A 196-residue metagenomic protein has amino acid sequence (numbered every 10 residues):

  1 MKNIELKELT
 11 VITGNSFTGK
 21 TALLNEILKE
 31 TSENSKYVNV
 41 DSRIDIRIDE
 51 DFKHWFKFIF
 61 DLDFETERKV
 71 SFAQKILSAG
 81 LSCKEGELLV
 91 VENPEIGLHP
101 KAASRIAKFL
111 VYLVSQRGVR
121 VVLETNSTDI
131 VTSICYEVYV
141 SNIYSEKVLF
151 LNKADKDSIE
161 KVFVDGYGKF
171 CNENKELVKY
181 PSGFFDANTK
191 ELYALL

Functional and structural regions predicted by a protein language model:
M1-S32, D63-K179, F185-A187: Switch/communication elements of ASCE P-loop NTPase nucleotide-binding domains
T31-E67, K179: Coupling/switch segment of ABC-type P-loop NTPase heads
Y37, F184-F185: Aromatic side chains
R43, K190-E191: A generic structural signal for solvent-exposed, polar alpha-helical segments
N188-K190, L196: Conserved core positions of repeat-based scaffolds
